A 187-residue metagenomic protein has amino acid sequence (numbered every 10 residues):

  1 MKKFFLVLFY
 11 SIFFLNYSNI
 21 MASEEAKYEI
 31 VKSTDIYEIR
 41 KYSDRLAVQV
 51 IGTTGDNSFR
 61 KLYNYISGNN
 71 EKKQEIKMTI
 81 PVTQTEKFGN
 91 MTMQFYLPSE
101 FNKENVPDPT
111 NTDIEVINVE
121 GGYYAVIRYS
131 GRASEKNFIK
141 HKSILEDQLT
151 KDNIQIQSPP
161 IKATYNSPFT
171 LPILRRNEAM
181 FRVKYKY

Functional and structural regions predicted by a protein language model:
K2-Y187: A solvent-exposed interaction/effector surface
